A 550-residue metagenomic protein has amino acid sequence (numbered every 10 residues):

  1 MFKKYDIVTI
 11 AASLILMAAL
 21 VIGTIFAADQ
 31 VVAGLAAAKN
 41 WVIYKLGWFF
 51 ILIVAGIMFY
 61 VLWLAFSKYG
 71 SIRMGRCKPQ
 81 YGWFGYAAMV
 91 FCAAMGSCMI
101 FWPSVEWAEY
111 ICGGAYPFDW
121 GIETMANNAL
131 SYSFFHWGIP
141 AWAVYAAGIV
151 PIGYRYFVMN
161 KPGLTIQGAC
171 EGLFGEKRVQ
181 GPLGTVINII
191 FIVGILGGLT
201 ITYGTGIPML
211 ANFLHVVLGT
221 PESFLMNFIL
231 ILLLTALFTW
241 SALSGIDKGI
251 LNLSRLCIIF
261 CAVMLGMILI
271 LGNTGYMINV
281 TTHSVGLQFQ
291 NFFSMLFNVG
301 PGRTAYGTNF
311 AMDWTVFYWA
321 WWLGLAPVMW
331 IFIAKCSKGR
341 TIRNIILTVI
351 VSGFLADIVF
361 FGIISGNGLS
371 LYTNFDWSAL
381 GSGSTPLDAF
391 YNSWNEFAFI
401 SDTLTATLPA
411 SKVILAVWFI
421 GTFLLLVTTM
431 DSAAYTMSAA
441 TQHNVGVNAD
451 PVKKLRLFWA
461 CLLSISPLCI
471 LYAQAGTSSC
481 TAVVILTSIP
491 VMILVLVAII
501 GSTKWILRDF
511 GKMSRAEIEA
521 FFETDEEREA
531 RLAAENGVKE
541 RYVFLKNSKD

Functional and structural regions predicted by a protein language model:
M1-K3, A27-V42, V61-Q80, A129-H136 (+7 more regions): Membrane-water interface regions at transmembrane-helix termini and the short interhelical loops of multi-pass membrane
M1-M125, L243, G266, I499-R515 (+1 more regions): N-terminal alpha-helical transmembrane segments of multi-pass membrane transport and channel/translocase proteins
F2-M17, G175-P182, E222-T239, L243 (+4 more regions): Loop-to-transmembrane helix boundary motifs in multi-pass membrane proteins
K4, V8, I15-I25, M58-V61 (+9 more regions): Helix-loop-helix module between adjacent transmembrane segments
A19-V31, I53-G70, T202-N212, A262-G302 (+2 more regions): Hydrophobic alpha-helical segments and their helix-loop junctions in multi-pass secondary transporters
V32-F50, K78-G82, A211-N227, G245-I259 (+7 more regions): Transmembrane helix-loop boundary segments of multi-pass membrane transporters
A33-K39, F66-F84, A108-S131, Y154-P182 (+3 more regions): Flexible loop linkers connecting adjacent transmembrane helices in multi-pass alpha-helical membrane transporters
W102-G114, Y154-Y156, N160, I268-N291 (+2 more regions): Extracellular/periplasmic helix-exit of transmembrane alpha-helices
